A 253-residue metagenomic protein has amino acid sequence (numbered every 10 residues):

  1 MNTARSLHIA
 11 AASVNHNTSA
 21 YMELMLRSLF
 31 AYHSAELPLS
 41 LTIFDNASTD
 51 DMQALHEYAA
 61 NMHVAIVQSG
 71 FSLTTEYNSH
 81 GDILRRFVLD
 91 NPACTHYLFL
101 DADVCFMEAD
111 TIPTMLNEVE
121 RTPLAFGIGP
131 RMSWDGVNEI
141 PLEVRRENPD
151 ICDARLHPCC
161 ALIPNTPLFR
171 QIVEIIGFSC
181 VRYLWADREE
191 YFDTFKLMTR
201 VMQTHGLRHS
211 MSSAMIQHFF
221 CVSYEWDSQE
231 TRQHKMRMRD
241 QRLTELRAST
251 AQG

Functional and structural regions predicted by a protein language model:
M1-R27: N-proximal low-complexity "stem/linker" segments adjacent to membrane-targeting elements
R27-P38: Short, acidic, metal-binding catalytic loop of nucleotide-sugar glycosyltransferases
F44-L55: A conserved acidic beta->alpha catalytic loop
L55-C94: Active-site-proximal specificity loops/subdomain of glycosyltransferases
S69, G127-R131, S212: Short glycine/serine/threonine-enriched helix-capping/active-site loop that flanks the nucleotide-sugar donor pocket
C94-C105: Short beta-strand-to-loop acidic/aromatic patch adjacent to the donor-nucleotide binding site
M107-A186: Conserved catalytic core of nucleotide-sugar-dependent glycosyltransferases
C180-G253: C-terminal catalytic/acceptor-binding lobe
